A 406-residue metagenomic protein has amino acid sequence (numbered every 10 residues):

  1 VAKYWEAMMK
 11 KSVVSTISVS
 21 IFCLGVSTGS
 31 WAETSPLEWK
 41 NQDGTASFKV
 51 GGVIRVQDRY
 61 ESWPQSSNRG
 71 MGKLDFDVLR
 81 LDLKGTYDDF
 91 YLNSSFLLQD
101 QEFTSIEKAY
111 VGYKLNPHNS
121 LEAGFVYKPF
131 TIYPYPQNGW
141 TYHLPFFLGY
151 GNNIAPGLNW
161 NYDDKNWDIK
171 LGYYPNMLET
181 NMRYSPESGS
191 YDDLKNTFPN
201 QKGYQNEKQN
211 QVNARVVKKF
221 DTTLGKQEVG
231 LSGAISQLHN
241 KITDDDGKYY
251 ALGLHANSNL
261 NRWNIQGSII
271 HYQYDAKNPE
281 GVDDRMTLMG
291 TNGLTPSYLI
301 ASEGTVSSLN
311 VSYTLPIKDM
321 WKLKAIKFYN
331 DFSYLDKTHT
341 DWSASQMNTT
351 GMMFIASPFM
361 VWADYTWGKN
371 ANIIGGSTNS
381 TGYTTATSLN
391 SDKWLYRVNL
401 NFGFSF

Functional and structural regions predicted by a protein language model:
P36-E61, N68-S185, V217-D221, S308 (+2 more regions): Outer membrane beta-barrel
F48-I54, L92-S94, L121-A123, I169-L171 (+7 more regions): Transmembrane beta-strands of outer-membrane beta-barrel proteins
Q57-Q65, L97-Q101, F130-I132, Q137 (+9 more regions): Sequence/structural signature of outer-membrane beta-barrel proteins
S67-R69, T180-G203, K241-T243, D275-Y298 (+1 more regions): Solvent-exposed loop segments that connect transmembrane elements
N68-D75, Q99-F103, F146-N152, G203-K208 (+6 more regions): Replace "Gram-negative outer membrane beta-barrel proteins" with "bacterial and organellar outer membrane beta-barrel
T86-D89, L115-P117, Y162-D168, F220-L224 (+4 more regions): Outer-membrane beta-barrel strand-turn architecture
Q209, K218-T338, F404: Detector for outer-membrane/organellar transmembrane beta-barrel domains, recognizing the amphipathic beta-strand
L309-V311, N390-F406: Outer-membrane beta-barrel "beta-signal"
